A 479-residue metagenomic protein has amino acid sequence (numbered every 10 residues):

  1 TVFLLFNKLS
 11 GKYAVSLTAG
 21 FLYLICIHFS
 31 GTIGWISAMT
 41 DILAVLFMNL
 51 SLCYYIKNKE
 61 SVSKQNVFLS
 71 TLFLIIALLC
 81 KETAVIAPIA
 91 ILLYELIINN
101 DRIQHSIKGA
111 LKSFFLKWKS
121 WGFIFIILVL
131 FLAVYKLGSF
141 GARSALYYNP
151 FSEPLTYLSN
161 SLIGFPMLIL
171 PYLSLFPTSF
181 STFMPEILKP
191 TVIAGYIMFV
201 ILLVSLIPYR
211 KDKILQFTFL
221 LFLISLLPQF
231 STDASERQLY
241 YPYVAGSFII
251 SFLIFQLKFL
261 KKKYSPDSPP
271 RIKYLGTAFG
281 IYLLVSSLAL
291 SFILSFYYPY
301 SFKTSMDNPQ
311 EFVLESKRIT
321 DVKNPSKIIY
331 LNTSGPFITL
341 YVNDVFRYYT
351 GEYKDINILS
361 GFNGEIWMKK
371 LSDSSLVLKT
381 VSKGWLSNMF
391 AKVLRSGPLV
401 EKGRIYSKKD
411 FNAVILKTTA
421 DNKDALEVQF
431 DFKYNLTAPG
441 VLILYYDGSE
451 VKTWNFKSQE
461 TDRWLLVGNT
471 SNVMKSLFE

Functional and structural regions predicted by a protein language model:
T1-P336, N343-V345, F411: Polytopic membrane enzymes that build or remodel cell-surface glycoconjugates and lipids
L4, E186-Y196, P208-K211, P266-E479: Intrinsically disordered, polar/acidic, low-complexity terminal segments
